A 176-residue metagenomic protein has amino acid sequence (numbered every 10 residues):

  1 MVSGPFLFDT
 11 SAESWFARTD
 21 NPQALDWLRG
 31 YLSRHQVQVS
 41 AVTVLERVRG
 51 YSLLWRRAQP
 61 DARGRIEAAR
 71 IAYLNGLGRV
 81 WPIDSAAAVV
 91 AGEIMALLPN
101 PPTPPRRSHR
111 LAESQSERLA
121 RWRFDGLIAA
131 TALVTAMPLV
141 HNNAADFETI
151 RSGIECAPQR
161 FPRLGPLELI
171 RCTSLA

Functional and structural regions predicted by a protein language model:
M1, A129-A176: Acidic, PIN/NYN-like endoribonuclease modules and their adjacent C-terminal/linker elements
M1-R70, T103-P105: Short, well-structured N-terminal submotif of metal-dependent ribonuclease cores
T10, S85, R106, R118 (+2 more regions): Conserved glycosyltransferase catalytic-site signature
A12-E13, T43, A87, I128 (+1 more regions): Alpha-helix capping/helix-boundary segments
R34-Q36, G76-R79, L133-P138: Short active-site oxyanion
G76-R118: Acidic catalytic patch
S108-E113, E117, R121-P138: Acidic, metal-associated active-site segment
